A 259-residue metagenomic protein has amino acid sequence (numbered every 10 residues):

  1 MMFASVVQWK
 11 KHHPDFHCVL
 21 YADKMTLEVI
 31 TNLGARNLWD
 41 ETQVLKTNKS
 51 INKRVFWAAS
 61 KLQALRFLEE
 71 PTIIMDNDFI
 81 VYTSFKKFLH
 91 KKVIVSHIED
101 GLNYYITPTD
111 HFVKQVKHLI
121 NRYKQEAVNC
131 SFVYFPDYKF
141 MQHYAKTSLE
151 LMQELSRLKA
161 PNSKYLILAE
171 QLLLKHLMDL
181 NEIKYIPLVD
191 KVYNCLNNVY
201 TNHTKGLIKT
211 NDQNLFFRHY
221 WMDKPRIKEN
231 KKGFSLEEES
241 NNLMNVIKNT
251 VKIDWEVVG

Functional and structural regions predicted by a protein language model:
M1-K49, Y220-G259: N-terminal anchoring/stem segment of glycosyltransferases
M2-F3, A58-L62, F79, I167-L172: Conserved glycosyltransferase catalytic-site signature
H17-K24, P71-D78, I94-V95: Short, hydrophobic beta-strand segments that form beta-sheet elements in well-ordered domains
A22-E28, N77-T83, K191: Short, polar loop motifs at secondary-structure junctions
E28-R36, L65, T83-H90: Short loop/helix-cap segments at secondary-structure boundaries that form the rim of catalytic
T47-M75, F79-Y82: A conserved donor-nucleotide-binding helix/loop in the catalytic core of Leloir-type glycosyltransferases
V81-K117: Conserved donor-nucleotide/metal-binding helix-loop-beta segment in metal-dependent transferases, i.e., the alpha-helix
Q125-Y220: Catalytic core and acceptor-binding pocket of nucleotide-sugar-dependent glycosyltransferases
